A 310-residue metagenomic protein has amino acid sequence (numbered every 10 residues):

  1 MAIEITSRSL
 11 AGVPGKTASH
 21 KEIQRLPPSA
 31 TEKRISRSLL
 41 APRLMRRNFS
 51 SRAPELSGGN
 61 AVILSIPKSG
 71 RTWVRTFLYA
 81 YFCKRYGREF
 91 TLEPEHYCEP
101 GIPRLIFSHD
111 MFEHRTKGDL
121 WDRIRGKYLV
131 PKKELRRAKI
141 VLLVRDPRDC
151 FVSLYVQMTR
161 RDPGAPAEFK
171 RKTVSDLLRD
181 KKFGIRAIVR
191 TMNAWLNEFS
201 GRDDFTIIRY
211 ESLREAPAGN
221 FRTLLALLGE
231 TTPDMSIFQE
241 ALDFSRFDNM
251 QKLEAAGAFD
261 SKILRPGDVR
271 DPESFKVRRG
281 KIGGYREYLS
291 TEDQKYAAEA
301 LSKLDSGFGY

Functional and structural regions predicted by a protein language model:
A2-I208, R278-Y310: PAPS-dependent sulfotransferase catalytic domain
Y86-I106, M111, S200-E287: The conserved 3'-phosphoadenosine-5'-phosphosulfate
